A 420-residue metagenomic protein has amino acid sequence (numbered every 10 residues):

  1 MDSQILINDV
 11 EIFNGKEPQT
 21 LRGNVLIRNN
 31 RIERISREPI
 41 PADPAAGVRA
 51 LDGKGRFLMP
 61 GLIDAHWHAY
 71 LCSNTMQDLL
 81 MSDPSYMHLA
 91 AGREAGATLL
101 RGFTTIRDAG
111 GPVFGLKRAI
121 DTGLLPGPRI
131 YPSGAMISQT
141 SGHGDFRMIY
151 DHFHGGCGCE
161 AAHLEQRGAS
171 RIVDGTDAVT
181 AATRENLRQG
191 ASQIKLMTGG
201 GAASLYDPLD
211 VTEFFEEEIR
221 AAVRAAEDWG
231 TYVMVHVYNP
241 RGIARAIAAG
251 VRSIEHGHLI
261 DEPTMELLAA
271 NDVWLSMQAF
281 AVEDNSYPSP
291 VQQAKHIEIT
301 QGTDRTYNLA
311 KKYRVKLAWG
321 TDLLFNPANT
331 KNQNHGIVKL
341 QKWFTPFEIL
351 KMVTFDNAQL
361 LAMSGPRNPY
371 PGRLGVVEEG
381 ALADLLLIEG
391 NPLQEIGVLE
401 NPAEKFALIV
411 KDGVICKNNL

Functional and structural regions predicted by a protein language model:
D2-I5, I12, K16-M59: Histidine-rich, glycine-flanked metal-binding segment
V10, R367-P369, R373-L420: C-terminal cap of metal-dependent C-N hydrolases
R56-T122, T140-R147, E217, A249: Metal-associated gating/positioning segment near the N- to mid-region
Y70-M87, G96-L99, T140-R167, G201-E216 (+2 more regions): Active-site gating loops and adjacent loop-to-helix segments of metal-dependent hydrolytic enzymes
A90-L116, G127-M136, A191-S204, Y232 (+4 more regions): Divalent metal-dependent hydrolysis catalytic cores, especially in the metallo-beta-lactamase
G110-P112, D121-R245: Histidine/acidic-residue-rich, glycine-tolerant segments that coordinate divalent metal ions
M197-R305, K312, K316-A318, L323-N326 (+1 more regions): Active-site core of metal-dependent hydrolases
D228, Q301-P392: His/Asp/Glu-enriched, well-ordered alpha-helical/loop segment that forms or immediately abuts the divalent-metal
